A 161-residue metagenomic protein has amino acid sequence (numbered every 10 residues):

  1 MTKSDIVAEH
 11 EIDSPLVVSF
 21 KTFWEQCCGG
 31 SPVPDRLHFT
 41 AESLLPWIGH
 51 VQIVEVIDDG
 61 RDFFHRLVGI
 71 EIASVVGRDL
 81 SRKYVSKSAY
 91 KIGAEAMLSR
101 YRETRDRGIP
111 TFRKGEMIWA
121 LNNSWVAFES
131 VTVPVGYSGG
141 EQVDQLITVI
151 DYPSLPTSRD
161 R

Functional and structural regions predicted by a protein language model:
M1-A89, E95-R161: Intrinsically disordered, low-complexity terminal regulatory regions
